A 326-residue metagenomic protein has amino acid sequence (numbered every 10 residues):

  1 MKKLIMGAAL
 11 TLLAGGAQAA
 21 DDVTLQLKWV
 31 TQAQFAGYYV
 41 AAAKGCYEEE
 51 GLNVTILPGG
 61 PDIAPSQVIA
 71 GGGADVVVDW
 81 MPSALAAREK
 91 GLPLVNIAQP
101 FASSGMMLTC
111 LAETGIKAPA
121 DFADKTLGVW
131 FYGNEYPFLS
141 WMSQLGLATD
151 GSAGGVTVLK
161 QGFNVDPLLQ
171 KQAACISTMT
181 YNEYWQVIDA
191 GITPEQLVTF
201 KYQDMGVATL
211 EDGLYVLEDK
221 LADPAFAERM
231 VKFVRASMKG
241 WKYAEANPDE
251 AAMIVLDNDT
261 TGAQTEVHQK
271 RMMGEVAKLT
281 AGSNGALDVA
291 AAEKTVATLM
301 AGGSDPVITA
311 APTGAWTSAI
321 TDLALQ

Functional and structural regions predicted by a protein language model:
M1-L4: Positively charged n-region of N-terminal signal peptides that target proteins for export
G7-L13: Bacterial N-terminal signal peptides
G15-A20: Sec/Tat signal peptide C-region and signal peptidase I cleavage site
D22-Q161, P167-Q170, A174-Y181, Y202 (+1 more regions): Short, glycine-/small- and polar/acidic-enriched structural segments that line small-molecule recognition paths
P82-S83, F163-T260: Pocket-lining segment of extracytoplasmic ligand-binding domains
T149-V156, P194-V198, A227, T260-M273 (+1 more regions): Short, surface-exposed acidic
A222-D305: Secondary-structure end/capping motifs
E293-Q326: Conserved C-terminal helix/tail region of periplasmic/extracytoplasmic solute-binding proteins
